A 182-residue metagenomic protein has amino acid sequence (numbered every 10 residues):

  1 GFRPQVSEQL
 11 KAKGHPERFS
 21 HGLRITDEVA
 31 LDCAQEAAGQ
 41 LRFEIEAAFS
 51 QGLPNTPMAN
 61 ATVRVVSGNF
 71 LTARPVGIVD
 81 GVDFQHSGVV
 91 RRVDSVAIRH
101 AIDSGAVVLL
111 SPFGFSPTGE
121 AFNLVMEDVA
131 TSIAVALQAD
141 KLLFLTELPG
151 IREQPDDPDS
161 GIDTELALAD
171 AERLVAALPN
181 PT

Functional and structural regions predicted by a protein language model:
F2-T182: Nucleotide/pyrophosphate-binding catalytic subdomain
